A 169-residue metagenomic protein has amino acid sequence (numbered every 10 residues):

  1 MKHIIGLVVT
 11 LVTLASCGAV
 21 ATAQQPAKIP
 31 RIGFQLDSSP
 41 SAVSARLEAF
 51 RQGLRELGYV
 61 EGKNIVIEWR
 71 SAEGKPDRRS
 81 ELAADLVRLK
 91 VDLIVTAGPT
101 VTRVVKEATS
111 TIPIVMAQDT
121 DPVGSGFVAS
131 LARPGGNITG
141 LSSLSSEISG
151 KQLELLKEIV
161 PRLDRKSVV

Functional and structural regions predicted by a protein language model:
M1-V169: Short hydrophobic alpha-helices and adjacent helix-cap/hinge residues
